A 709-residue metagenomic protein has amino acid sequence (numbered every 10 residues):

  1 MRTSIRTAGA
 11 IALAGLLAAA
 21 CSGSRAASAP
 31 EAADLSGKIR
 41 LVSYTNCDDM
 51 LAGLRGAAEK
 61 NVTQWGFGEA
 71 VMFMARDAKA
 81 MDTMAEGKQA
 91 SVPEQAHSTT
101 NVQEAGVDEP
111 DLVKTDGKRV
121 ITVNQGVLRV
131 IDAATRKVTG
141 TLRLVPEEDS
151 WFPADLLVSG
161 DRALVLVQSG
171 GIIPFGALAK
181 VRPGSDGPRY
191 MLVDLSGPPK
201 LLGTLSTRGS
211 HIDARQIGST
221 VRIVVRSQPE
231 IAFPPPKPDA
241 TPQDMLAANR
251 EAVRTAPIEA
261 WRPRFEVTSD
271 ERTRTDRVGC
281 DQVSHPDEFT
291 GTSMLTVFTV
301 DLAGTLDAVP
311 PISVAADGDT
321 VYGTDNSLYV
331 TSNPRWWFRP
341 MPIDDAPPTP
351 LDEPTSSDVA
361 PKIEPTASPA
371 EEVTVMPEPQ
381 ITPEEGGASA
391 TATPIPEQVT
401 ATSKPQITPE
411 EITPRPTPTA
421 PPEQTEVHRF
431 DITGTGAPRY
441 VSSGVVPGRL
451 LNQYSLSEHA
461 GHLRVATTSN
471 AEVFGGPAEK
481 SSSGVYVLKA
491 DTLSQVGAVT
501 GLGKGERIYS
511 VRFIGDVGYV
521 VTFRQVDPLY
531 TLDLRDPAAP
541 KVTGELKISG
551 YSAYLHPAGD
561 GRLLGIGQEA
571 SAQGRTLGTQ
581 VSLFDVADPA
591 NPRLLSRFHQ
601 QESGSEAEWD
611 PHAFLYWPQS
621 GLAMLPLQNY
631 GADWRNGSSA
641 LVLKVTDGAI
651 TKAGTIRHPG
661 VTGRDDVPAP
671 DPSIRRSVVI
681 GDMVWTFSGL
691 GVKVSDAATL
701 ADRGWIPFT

Functional and structural regions predicted by a protein language model:
R2-T3, G9, C21-T709: Beta-sheet-rich non-transmembrane sensory/scaffold domains
A8-A14: Sec-dependent N-terminal signal peptides
